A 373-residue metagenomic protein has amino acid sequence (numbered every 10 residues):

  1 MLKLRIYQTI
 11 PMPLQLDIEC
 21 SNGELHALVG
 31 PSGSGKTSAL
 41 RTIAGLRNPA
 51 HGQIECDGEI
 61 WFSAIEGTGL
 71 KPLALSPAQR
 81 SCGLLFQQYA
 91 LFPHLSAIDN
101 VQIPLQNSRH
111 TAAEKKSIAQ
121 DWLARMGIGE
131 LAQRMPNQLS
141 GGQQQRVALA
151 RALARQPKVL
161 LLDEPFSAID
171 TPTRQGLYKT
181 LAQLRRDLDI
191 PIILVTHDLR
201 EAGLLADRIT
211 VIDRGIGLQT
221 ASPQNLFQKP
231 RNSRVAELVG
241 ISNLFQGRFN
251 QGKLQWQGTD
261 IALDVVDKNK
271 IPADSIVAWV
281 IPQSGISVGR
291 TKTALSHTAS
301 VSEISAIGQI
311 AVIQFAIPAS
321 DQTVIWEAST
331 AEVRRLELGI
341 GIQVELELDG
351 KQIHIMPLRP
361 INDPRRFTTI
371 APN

Functional and structural regions predicted by a protein language model:
L4-P11, Q15-L25, V29, T37 (+4 more regions): Non-catalytic connector elements of ABC transporters
A27, L73-S76, R80-A90, I193: ABC nucleotide-binding domain signature
T37-L40, V147: ABC ATPase nucleotide-binding domain helices that frame the ATP-binding cleft
R47-N48, E55, A90, Q106 (+1 more regions): A position-specific signal in ABC ATPase nucleotide-binding domains
G52-I65: Conserved ABC transporter NBD signature motif
Q79, F86-A90, H94-L95, F166 (+1 more regions): ABC ATPase nucleotide-binding domain signature
S81-G83, S96-R234: ABC ATPase nucleotide-binding domains
F227-Q251, V280: C-terminal boundary and immediately downstream tail of ABC-type ATPase nucleotide-binding domains
